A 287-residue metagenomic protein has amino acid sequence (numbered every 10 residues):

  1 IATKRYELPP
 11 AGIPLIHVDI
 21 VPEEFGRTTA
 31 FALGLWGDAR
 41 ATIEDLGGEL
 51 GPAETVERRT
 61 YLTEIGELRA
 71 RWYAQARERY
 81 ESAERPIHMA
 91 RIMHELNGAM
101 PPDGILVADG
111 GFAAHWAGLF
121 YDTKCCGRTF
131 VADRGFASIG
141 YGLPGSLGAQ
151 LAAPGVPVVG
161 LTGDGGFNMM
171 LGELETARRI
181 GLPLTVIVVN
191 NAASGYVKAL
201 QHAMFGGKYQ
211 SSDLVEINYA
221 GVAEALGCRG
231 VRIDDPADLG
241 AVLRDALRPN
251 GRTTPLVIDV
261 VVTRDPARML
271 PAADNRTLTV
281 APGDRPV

Functional and structural regions predicted by a protein language model:
I1-E7: Amphipathic helical hotspot of TIR/SEFIR-family domains
E7-P9, F25-W36, R40-L46, H94 (+1 more regions): Thiamine diphosphate
P10-P14: A short helix->loop->beta-strand "cap" motif at the edges of active sites that frequently abuts
V18, V107-D109, L161, I187: Short hydrophobic segments within beta-strands
D19-E24: Short, polar loop motifs at secondary-structure junctions
L50-E54, L247: Short, hydrophobic alpha-helical segments
A53-L68, V257: Flexible, glycine/charged-enriched surface loops at secondary-structure junctions
G66-A149: Active-site diphosphate/adenylate-binding microenvironment
